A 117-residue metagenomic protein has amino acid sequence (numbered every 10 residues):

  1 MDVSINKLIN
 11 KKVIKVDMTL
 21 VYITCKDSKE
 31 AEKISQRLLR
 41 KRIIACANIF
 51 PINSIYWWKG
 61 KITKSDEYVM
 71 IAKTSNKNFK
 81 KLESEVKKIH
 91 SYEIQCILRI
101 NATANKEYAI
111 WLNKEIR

Functional and structural regions predicted by a protein language model:
D2-R117: Positively charged, small/polar-rich N-terminal and surface patches that mediate targeting and assembly and bind
